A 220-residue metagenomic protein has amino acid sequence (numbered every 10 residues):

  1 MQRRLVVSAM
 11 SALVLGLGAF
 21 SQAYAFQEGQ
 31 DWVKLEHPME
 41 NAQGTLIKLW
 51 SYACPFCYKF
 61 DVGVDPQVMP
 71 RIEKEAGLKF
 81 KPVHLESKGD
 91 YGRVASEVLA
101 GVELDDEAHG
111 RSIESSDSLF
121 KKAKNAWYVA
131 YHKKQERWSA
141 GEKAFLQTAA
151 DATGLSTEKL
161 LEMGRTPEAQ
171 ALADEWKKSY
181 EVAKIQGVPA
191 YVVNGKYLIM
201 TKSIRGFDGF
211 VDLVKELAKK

Functional and structural regions predicted by a protein language model:
M1-S11, L17: Twin-arginine (Tat) signal peptide motif
L5, Y24-F26, S51, L146-K220: C-terminal cap of thioredoxin/glutaredoxin-like
L15-A23: C-terminal segment of classical bacterial N-terminal signal peptides
Q27-G29, H109-S116, E216-K220: Proteins that catalyze or organize thiol-disulfide redox chemistry and the adjacent proteostasis machinery handling
Q27-L46: A short beta-strand-turn-helix
Q43-T45, A76-K79, S118-K122, S156-T157 (+1 more regions): Loop/turn elements at helix/coil->beta-strand transitions in domains of secreted/extracellular proteins
T45, W50-A53, H84, G187: Short pre-active-site segment immediately N-terminal to redox-active cysteine/selenocysteine motifs in thiol-based
Y52, Y58-S139: Structural alpha/beta surface segment adjacent to cysteine/selenocysteine redox centers across thiol/disulfide enzymes
